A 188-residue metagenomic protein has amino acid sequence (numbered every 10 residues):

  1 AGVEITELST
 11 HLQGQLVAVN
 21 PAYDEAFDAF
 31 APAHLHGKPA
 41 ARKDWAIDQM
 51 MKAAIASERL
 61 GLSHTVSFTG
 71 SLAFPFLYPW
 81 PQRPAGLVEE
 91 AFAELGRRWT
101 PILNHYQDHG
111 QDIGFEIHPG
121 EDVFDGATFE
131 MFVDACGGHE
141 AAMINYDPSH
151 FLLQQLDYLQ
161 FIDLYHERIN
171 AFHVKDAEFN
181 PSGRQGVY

Functional and structural regions predicted by a protein language model:
A1, S9, N20: N-terminal substrate-binding region of glycoside hydrolase catalytic domains
A1-T6, Q49-H64, D157-N170: Short amphipathic alpha-helices and their capping/turn segments at secondary-structure boundaries
G2, A40, L152-Q155: Residues at alpha-helix boundaries and short interhelical turns
I5-T10, T65-S67, I113-F115, A142-D147 (+1 more regions): Hydrophobic faces of well-ordered beta-strands that scaffold small-molecule active sites in alpha/beta enzyme cores
T6-E7, G14-V19: Short active-site-adjacent helix-start/loop capping segments
T10-G14, T69-A73, I117-E121, P148-H150 (+1 more regions): Active-site-proximal loop/turn and secondary-structure-junction residues that shape catalytic pockets, frequently
V17-M143: Active-site acidic/histidine proton-transfer and metal-coordination neighborhood in alpha/beta enzyme cores
F92, D122, G126-E130, H150-Y188: Gly/Pro-rich active-site loop or hairpin
